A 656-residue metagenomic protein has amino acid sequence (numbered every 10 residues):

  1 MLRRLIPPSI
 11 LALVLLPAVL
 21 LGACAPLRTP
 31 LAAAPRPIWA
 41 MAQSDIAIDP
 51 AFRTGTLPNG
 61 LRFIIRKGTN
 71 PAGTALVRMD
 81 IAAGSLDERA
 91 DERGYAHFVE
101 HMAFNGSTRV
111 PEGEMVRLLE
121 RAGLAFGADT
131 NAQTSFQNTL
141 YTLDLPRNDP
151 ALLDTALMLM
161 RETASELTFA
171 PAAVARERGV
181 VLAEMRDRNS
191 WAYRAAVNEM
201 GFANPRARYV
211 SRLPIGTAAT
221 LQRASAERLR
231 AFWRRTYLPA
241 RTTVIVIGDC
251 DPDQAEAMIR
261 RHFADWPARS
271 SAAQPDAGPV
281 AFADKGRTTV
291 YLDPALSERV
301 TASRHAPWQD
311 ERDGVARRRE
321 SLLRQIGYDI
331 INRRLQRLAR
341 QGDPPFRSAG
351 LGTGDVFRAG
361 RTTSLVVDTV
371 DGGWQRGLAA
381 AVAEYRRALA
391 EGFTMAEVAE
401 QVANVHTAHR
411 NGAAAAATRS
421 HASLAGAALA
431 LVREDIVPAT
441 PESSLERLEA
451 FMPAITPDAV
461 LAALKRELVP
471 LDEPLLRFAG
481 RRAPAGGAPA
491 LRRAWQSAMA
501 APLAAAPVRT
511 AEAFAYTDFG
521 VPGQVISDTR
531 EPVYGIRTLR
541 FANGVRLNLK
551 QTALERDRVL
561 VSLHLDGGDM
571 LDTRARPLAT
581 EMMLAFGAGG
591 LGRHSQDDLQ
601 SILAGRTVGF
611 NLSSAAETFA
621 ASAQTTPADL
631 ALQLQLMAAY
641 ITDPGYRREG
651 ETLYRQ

Functional and structural regions predicted by a protein language model:
M1-P7: N-terminal secretory signal peptides that target proteins for export/translocation
S9-G22: Bacterial N-terminal signal peptides
C24-I65, I245, D251-L322, G327-Q336 (+4 more regions): Proteolytic maturation boundary segments
I64-R66, P71-E88, G94-F98, G113-E162 (+8 more regions): M16 family metallopeptidases and their MPP-like homologs
E166, P171, R178-G179, D187 (+2 more regions): Non-catalytic, conformational "gating/processing" segments within enzyme and secreted inhibitor domains
L182-E184, W191: Carboxylate/His-rich catalytic cores and anion/metal-binding grooves
L221-S225, L229: Alpha-helical scaffold elements lining the catalytic groove of polysaccharide deacetylases
